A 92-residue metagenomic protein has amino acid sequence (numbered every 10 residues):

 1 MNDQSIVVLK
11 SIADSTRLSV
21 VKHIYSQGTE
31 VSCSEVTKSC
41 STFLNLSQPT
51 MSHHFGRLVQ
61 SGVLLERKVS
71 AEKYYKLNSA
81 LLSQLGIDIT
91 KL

Functional and structural regions predicted by a protein language model:
M1-K10: Short, Lys/Arg-enriched N-terminal segment that forms or immediately precedes the first helix of a structured domain
D3, R67-V69: Short glycine-enriched loop/turn motifs at secondary-structure junctions
K10-S11, T16-L46, V69, K73-L81: N-terminal helix-turn-helix DNA-binding core of bacterial DNA-binding proteins
P49: Key DNA-contact positions within bacterial/archaeal DNA-binding proteins
S52-G56: Short, hydrophobic-biased segments on the C-terminal half of alpha helices that form "recognition helices"
V59-R67: A short, conserved structural fragment
A80-L92: Phospho-regulated, low-complexity intrinsically disordered regions of nuclear gene-regulatory and chromatin-associated
